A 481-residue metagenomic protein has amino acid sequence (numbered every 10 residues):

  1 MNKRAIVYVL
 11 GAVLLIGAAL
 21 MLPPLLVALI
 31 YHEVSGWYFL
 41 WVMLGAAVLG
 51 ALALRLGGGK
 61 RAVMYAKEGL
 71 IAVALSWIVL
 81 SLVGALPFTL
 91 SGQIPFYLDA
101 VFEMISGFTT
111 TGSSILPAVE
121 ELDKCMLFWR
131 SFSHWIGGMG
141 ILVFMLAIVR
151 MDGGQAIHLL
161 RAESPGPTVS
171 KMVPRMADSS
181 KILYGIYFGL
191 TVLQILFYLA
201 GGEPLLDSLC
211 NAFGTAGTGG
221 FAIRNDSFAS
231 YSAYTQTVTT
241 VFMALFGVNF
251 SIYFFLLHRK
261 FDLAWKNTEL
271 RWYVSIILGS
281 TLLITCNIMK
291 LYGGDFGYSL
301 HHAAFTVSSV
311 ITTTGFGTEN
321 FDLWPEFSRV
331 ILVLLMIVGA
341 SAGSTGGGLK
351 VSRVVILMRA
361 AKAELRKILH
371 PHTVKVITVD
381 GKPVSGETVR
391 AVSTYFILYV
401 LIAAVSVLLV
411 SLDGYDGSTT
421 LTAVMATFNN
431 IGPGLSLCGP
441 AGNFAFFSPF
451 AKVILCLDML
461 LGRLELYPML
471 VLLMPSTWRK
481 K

Functional and structural regions predicted by a protein language model:
M1-K481: Membrane-proximal intracellular helices of multi-pass ion channels
